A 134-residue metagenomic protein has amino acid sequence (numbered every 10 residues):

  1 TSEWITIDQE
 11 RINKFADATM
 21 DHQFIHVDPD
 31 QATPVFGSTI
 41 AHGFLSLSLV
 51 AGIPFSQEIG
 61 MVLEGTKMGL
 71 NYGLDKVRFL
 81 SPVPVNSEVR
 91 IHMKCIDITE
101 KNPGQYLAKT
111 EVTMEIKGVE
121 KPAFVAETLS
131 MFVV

Functional and structural regions predicted by a protein language model:
T1-Y72: Hot-dog-fold acyl-thioester-processing enzymes
G37, L80-P82: Short, surface-exposed secondary-structure edge patches
L74-F79: Short alpha-helix capping/helix-loop boundary micro-motifs
P82-V134: HotDog/MaoC-like acyl-thioester-processing domains
